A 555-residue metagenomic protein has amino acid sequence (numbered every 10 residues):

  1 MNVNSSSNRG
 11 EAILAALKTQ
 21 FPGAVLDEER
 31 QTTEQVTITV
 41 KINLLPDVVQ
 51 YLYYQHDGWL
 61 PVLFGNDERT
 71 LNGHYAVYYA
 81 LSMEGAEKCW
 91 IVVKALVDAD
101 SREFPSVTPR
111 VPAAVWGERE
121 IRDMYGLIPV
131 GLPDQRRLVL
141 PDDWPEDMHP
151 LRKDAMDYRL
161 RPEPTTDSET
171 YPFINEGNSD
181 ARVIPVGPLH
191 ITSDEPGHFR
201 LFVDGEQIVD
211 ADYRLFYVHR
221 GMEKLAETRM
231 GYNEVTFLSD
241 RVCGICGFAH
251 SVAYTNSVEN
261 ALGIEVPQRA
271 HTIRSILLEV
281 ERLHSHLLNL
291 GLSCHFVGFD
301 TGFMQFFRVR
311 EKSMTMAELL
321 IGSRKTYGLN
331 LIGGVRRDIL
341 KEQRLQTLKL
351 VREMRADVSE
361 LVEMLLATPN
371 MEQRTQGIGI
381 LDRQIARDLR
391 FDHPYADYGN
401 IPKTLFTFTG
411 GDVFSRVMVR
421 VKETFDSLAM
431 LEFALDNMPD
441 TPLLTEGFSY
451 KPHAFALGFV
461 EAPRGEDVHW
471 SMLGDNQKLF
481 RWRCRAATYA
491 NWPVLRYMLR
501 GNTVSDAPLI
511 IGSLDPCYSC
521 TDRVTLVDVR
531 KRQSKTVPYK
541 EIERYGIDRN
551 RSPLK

Functional and structural regions predicted by a protein language model:
M1-Q207, A367, M371, S427 (+1 more regions): Terminal low-complexity/charged segments
L45, P112, L138-K555: Metal/cofactor-centered catalytic core regions of large enzymes
